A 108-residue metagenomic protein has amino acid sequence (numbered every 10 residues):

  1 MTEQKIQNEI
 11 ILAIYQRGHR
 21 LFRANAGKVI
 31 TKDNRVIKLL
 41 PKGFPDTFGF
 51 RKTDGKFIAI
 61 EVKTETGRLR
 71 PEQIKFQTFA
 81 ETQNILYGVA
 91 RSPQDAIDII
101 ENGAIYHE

Functional and structural regions predicted by a protein language model:
M1-E108: Catalytic phosphate/metal-binding cores of nucleic-acid and nucleotide-processing enzymes, i.e., regions that mediate
